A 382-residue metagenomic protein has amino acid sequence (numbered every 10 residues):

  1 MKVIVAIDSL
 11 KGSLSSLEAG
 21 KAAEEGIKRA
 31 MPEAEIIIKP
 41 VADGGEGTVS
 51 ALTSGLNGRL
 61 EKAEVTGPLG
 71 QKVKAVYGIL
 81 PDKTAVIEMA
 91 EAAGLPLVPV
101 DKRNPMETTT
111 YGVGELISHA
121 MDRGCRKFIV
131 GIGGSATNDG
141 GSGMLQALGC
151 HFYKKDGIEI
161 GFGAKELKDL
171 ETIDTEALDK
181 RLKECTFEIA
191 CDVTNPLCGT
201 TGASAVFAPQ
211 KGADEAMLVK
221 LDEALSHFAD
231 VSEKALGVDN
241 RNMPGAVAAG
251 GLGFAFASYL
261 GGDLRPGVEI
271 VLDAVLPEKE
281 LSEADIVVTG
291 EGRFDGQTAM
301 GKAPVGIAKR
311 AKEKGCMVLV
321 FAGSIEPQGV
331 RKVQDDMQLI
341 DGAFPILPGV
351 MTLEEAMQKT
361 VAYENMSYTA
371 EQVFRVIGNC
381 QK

Functional and structural regions predicted by a protein language model:
M1-I132, A136-K382: N-terminal loops that bind phosphate or other acidic moieties and the adjacent beta-alpha structural core
